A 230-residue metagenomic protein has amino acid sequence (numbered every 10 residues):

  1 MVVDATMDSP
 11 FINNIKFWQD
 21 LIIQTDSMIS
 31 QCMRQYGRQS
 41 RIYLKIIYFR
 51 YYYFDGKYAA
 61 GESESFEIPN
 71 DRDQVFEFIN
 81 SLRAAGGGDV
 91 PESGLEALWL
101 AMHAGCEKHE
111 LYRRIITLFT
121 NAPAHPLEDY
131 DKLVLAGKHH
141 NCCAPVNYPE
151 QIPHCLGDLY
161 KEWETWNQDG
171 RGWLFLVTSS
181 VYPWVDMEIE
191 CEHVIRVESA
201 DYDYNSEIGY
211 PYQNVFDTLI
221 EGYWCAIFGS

Functional and structural regions predicted by a protein language model:
V2-S230: Divalent cation-coordinating acidic motifs and surrounding scaffolds that mediate Ca2+/Mg2+/Mn2+/Zn2+-dependent binding
